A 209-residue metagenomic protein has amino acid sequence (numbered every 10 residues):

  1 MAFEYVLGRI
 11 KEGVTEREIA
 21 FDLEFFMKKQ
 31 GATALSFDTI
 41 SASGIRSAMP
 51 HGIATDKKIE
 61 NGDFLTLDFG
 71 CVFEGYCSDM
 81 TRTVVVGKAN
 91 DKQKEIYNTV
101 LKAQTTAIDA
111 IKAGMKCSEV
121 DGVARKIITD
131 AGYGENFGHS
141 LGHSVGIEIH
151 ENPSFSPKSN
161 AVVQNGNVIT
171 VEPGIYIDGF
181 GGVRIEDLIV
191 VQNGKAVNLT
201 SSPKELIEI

Functional and structural regions predicted by a protein language model:
M1-I209: Active-site neighborhoods and metal-handling regions in enzymes and metal-associated proteins
